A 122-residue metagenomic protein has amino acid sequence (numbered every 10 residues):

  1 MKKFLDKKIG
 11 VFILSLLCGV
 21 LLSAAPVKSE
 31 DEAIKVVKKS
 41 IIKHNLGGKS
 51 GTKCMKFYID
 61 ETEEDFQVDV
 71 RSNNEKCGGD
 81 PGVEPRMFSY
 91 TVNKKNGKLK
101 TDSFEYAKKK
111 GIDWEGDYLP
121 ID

Functional and structural regions predicted by a protein language model:
M1-D6: N-terminal secretory signal peptides that target proteins for export/translocation
V11-V20: Bacterial N-terminal signal peptides
G19-L21, S29, S103: Generic signature of intrinsically disordered, low-complexity, basic-rich segments and short cationic peptides
A25-K56: Short, non-transmembrane alpha-helical segments in secretory-pathway proteins
S50-K95: Exposed beta-strand-loop-beta-strand "reactive/processing" segments of non-cytosolic proteins
K98-D122: C-terminal partner/receptor-binding element of secreted or periplasmic proteins
